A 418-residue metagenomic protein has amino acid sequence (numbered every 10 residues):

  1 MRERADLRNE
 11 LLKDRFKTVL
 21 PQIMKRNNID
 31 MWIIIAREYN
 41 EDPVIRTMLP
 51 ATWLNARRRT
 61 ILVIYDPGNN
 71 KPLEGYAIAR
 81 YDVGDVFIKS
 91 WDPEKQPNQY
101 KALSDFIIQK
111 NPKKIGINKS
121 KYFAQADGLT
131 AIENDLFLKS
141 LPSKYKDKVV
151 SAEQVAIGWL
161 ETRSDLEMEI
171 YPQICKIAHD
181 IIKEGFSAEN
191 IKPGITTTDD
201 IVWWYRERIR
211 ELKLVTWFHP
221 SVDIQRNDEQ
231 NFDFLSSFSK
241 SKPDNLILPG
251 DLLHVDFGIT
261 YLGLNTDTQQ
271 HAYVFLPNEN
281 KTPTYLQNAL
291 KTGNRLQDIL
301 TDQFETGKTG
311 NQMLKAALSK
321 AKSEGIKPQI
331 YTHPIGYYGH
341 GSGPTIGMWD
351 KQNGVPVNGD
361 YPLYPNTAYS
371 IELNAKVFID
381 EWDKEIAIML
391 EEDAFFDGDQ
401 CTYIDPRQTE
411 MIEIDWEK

Functional and structural regions predicted by a protein language model:
M1-K418: Active-site neighborhoods and metal-handling regions in enzymes and metal-associated proteins
